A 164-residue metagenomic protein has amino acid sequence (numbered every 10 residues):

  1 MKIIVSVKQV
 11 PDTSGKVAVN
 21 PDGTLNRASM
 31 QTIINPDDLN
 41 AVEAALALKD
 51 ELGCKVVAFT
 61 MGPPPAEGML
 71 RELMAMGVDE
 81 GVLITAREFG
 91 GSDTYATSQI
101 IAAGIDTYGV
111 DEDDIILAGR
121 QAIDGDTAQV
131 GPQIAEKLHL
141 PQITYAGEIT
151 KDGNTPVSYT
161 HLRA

Functional and structural regions predicted by a protein language model:
M1-A18: Positively charged, low-complexity intrinsically disordered leader regions
K2, G53-V57, E80: Residues at the starts of beta-strands that form the adenosine-phosphate
K8, N26-N40: Short, glycine-rich nucleotide/cofactor-binding loops
D38-K49: Histidine-anchored nucleotide/phosphate-binding helix
M69-A96: A glycine-rich helix N-cap at a beta->alpha junction
T107-D113: Glycine-rich phosphate-binding loop signature in dinucleotide/nucleotide-binding domains
G125-L138, Q142: Short Gly/Thr/Asp-enriched flexible loops that form oxyanion-binding sites at enzyme active sites
T160-A164: Conserved small/polar residues in nucleotide/adenosyl-binding loops
